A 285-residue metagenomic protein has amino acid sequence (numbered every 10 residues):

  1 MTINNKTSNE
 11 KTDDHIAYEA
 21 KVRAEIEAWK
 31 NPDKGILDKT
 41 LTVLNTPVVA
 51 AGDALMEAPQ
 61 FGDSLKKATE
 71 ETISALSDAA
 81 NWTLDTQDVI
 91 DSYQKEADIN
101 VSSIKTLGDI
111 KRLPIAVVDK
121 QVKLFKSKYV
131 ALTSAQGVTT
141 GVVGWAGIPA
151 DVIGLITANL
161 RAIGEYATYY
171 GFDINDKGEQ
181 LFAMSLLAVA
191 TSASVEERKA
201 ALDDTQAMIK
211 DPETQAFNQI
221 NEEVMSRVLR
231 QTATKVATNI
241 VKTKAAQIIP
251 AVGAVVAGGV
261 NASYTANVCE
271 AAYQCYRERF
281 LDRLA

Functional and structural regions predicted by a protein language model:
M1-Q136, R161, E165-A285: Terminal, membrane-proximal amphipathic helices and intrinsically disordered targeting/regulatory segments
G137-G154, P250-G258: Conserved phosphate/anionic-ligand binding catalytic regions in large, soluble enzymes, centered on
T157-N159: Conserved mixed alpha/beta catalytic, RNA-binding, or beta-rich assembly cores of soluble enzyme, regulatory
